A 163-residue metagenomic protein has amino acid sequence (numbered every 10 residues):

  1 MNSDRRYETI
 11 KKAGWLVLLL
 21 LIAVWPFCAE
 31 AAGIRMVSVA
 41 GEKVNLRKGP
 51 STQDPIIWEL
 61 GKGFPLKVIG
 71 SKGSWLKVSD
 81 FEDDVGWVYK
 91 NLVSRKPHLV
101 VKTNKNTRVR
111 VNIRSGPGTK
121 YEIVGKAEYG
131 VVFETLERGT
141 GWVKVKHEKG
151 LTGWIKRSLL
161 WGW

Functional and structural regions predicted by a protein language model:
M1-I10: N-terminal secretory signal peptides that target proteins for export/translocation
L16-W25: Bacterial N-terminal signal peptides
L20-L21, P55, L136, L159: Residues at secondary-structure transition points
W25-A31: Sec/Tat signal peptide C-region and signal peptidase I cleavage site
A32-G41, S51, P55-W58, P65-K72 (+2 more regions): Boundary regions of SH3-family modules and the immediately adjacent low-complexity/disordered segments in eukaryotic
V39-V68, G73, N106-G141: Beta-loop motif signature
